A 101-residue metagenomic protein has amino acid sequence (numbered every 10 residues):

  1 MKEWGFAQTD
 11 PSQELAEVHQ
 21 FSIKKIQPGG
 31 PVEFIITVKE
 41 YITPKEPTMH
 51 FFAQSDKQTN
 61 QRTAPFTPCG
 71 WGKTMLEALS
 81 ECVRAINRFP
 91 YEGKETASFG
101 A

Functional and structural regions predicted by a protein language model:
M1-E33: Negatively charged, low-complexity tracts enriched in Asp/Glu with abundant Ser/Thr
G5, E14, F51-A53, G70 (+1 more regions): N-terminal cationic amphipathic segment used for targeting or macromolecule association
Q20-Q54: Amphipathic, interaction-prone secondary-structure segments
D56-S80: A short, exposed loop/beta-hairpin motif centered on an aromatic-Gly-Thr core
V83-T96, G100: Short arginine-rich
